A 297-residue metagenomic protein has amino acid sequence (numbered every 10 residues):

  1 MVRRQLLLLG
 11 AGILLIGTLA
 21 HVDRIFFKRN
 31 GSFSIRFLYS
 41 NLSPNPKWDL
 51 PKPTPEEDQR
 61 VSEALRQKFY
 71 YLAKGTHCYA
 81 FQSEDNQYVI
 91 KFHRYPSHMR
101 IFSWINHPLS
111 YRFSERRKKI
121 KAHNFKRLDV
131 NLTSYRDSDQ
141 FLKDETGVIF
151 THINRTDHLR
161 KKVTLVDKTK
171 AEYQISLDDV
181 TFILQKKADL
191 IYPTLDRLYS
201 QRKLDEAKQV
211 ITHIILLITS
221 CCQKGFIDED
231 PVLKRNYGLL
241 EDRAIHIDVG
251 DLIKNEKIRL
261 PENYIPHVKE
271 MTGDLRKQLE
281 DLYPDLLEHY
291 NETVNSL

Functional and structural regions predicted by a protein language model:
M1-R3: N-terminal hydrophobic targeting signals that begin at the initiator methionine
Q5-R24: Hydrophobic membrane-insertion alpha-helices, especially the h-region of bacterial N-terminal signal peptides
A20-E229, L240-E241: Conserved ATP-binding subdomain of kinase catalytic cores across diverse folds
R202-V210, Q223-E229, L239-L297: C-lobe/activation-segment region of protein kinase-like
K234-N236: Conserved protein-kinase catalytic-loop position immediately C-terminal to the HRD catalytic Asp
